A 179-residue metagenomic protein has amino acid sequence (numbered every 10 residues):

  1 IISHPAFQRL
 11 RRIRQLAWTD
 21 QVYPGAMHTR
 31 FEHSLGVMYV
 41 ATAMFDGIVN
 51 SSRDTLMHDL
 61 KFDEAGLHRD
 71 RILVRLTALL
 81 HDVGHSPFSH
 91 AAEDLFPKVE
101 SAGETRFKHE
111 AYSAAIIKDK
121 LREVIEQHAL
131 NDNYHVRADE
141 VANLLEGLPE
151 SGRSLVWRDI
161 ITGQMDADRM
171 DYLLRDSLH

Functional and structural regions predicted by a protein language model:
I1-R14, Q21-L76, G84-H179: Sequence-structural signature of the catalytic-core scaffold of metal-dependent phosphohydrolases that act on
